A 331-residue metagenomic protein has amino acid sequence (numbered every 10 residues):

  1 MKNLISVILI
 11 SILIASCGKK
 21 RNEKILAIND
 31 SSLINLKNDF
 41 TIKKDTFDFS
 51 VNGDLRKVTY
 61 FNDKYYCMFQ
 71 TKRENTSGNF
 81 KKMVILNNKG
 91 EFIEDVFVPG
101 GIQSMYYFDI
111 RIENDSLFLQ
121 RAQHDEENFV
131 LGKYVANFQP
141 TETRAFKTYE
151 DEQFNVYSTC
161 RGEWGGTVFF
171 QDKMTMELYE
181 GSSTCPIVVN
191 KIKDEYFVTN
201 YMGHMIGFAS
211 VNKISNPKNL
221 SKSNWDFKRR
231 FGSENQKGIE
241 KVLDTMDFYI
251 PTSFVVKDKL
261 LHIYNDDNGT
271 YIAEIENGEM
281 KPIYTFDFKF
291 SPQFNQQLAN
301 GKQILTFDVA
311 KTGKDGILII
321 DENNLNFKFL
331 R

Functional and structural regions predicted by a protein language model:
M1-L33: Bacterial Sec-dependent N-terminal signal peptides
K20-K57, F61-D63, K147-Q153, Y157 (+4 more regions): N-terminal export/targeting and maturation segments
E23-I28, S32-L33, R56-T76, F108-Q123 (+5 more regions): Short beta-strand elements that form the blades of beta-propeller/WD-repeat-like and other beta-sheet-rich scaffold
S50-N62, F97-N114, P140-F154, S158-T159 (+5 more regions): Repeated scaffold domains used in trafficking and secretory/extracellular systems, primarily beta-propellers
Y60, F92, K213, M280-P282 (+1 more regions): Residue-level detector of beta-propeller blades
N75-V84, H124-K133, E163-F169, H204-P217 (+2 more regions): Structural motif
K89-G90, V135-A136, T175, K218 (+2 more regions): Short coil turn/linker residues within repeat-based beta-strand modules
I239, F248-P251, V255-L261, D267-V309 (+2 more regions): Elongated scaffolding segments in large macromolecular assemblies, built predominantly from amphipathic alpha-helices
